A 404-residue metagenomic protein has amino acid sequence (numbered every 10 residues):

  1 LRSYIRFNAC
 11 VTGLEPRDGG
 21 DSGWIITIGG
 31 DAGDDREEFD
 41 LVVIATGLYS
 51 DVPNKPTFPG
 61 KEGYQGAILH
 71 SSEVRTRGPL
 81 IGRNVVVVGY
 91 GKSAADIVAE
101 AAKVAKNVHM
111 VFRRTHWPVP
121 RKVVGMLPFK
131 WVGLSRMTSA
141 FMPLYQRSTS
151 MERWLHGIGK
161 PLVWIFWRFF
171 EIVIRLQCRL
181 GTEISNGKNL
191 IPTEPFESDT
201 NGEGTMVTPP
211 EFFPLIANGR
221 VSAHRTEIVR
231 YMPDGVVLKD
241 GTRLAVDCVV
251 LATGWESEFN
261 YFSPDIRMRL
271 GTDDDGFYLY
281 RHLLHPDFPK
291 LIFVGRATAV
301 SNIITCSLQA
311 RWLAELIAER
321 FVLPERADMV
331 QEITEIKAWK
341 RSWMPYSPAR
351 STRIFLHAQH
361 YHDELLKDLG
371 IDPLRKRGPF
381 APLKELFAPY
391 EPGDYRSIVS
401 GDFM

Functional and structural regions predicted by a protein language model:
L1-G125, H156-V330, M344-M404: Flavin (primarily FAD) cofactor-binding/catalytic cores of flavoenzymes
V119-T149: A catalytic-pocket lid/entrance helix-loop region that shapes and gates access to the active site across common
P128-G133, D328-I336: Post-kinase regulatory C-tail/linker adjacent to protein kinase catalytic domains
F129-K130, R136, A338-R341, G393-D394: Short alpha-helix boundary/capping motifs
T334-R341, R353: Long alpha-helical segments found as membrane-embedded helices
